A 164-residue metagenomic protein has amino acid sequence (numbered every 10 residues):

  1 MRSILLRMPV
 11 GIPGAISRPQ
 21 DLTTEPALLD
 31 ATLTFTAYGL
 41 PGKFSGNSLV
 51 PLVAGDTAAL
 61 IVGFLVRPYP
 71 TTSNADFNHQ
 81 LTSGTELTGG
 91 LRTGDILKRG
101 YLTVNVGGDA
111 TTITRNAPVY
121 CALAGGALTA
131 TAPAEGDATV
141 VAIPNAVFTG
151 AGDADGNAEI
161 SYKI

Functional and structural regions predicted by a protein language model:
M1-I164: Surface-exposed, low-hydrophobicity beta-strand/loop segments enriched in small/polar/acidic residues
